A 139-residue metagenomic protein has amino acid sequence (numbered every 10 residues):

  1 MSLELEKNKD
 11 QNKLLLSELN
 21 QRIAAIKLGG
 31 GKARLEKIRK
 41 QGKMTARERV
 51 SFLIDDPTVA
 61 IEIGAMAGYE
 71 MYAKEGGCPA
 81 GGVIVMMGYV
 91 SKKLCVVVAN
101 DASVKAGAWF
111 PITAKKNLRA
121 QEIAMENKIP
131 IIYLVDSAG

Functional and structural regions predicted by a protein language model:
M1-G139: Terminal-region recognition feature
